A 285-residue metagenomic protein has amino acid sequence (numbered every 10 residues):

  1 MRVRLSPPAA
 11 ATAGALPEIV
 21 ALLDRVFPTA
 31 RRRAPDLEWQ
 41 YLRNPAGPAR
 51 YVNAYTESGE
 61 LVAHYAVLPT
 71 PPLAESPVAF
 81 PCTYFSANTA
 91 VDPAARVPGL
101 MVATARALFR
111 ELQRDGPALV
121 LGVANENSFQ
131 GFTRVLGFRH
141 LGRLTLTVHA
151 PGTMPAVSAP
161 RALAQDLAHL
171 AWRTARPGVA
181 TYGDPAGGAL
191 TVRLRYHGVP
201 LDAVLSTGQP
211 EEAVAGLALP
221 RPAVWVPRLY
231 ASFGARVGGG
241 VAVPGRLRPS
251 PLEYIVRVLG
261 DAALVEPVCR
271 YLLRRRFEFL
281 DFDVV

Functional and structural regions predicted by a protein language model:
R2-I19: A short beta-loop-alpha structural element at the N-terminal edge of CoA-dependent acyl/N-acetyltransferase catalytic
E18-D24, P28-E57, P72-A74, Q113-L119 (+1 more regions): Amide-forming acyltransferase catalytic core, primarily the GNAT-like/NAT-type and related acyltransferase folds
T56, P69-P71, N88-P93, A124-E126: Short, flexible loop/turn elements at secondary-structure junctions
G59-H64, Y84, G187-L190: Glycine-rich phosphate/pyrophosphate-binding loop shared by adenosine-nucleotide-utilizing enzymes
H64-A87: A broadly used, surface-exposed interaction patch
F80-P93, V199-P210: Conserved acetyl-CoA binding element of GNAT-fold acetyltransferases
V91, R96-L112, Q209-P220: Conserved acetyl-CoA-binding loop-helix of GNAT-fold acetyltransferases
A118-A159, R193-V285: Active-site/acyl-donor-binding loops of N-acyltransferases
